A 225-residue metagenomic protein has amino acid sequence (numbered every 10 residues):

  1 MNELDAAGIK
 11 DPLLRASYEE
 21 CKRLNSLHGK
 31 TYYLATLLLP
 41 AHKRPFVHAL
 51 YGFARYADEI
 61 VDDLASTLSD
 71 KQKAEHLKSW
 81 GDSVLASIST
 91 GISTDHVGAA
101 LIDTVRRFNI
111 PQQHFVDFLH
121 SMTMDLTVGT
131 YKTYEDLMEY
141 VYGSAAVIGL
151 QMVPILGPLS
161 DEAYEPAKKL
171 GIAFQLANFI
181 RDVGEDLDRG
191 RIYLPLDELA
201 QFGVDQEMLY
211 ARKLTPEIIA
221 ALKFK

Functional and structural regions predicted by a protein language model:
M1-K225: Acidic catalytic motifs of isoprenoid enzymes
